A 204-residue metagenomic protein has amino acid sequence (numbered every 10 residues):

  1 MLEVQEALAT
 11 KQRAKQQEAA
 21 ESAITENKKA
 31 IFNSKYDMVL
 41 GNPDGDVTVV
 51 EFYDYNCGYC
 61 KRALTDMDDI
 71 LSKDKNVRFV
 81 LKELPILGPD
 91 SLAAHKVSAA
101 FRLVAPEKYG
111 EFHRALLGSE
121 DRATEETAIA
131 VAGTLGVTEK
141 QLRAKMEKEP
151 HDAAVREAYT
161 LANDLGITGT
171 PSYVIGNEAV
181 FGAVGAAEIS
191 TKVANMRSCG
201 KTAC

Functional and structural regions predicted by a protein language model:
M1-K28, C204: N-terminal targeting signals for export/organelle localization
L8-A9, A20, M38-V39, P43 (+1 more regions): Amphipathic alpha-helical segments
L8-K11, A130-C204: C-terminal cap of thioredoxin/glutaredoxin-like
K29-V47, L71: A short beta-strand-turn-helix
Y36, G45-T48, Y53, K75 (+1 more regions): Envelope-exposed proteins and targeting segments
V50, K61-G133, T138, N163 (+3 more regions): Structural alpha/beta surface segment adjacent to cysteine/selenocysteine redox centers across thiol/disulfide enzymes
D54-Y55, K82-P85, E178, G185: Solvent-exposed coil/turn segments that connect beta secondary-structure elements in extracytoplasmic/periplasmic
C57-K61, Y173-V174: The canonical Cys-X-X-Cys-His
